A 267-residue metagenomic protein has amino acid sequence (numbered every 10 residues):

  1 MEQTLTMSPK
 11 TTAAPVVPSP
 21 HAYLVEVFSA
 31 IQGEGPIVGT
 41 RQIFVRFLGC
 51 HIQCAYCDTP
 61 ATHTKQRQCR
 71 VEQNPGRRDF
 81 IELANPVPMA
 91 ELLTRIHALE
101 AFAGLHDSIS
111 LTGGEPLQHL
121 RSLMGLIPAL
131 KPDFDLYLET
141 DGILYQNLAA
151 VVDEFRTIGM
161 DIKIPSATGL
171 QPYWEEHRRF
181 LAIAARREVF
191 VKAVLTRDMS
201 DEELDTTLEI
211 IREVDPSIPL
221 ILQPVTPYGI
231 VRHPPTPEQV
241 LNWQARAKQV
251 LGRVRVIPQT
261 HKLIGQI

Functional and structural regions predicted by a protein language model:
E2-K10, P18-F28, G252-I267: Short, basic/aromatic-enriched C-terminal tail that caps enzymatic domains
Q3-T11, A22, Y56-E154: Conserved Radical SAM active-site core
S19-H63: N-terminal pre-triad scaffold of radical SAM enzymes
A30-I31, I43, F80, F155 (+1 more regions): Preference for short coil/turn "hinge" residues that link or interrupt alpha-helices
R46, T112, I221: Conserved Rossmann-like nucleotide-binding pocket used by diverse enzymes that bind dinucleotide cofactors
L48, G113, L195: Conserved residues at beta->alpha junctions
A101, L105-S108, L117-V254, P258-I267: Conserved AdoMet/S-adenosylmethionine-binding subsite of the radical SAM
